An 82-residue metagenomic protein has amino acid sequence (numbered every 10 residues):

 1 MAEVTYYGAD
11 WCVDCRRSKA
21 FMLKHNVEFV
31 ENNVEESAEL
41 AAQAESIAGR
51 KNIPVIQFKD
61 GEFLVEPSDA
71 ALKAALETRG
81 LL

Functional and structural regions predicted by a protein language model:
M1-H25: Local sequence-structure signature of Cys/Sec-based thiol-disulfide redox active-site neighborhoods
E3-T5, E28-V30, D60-E62: Short active-site oxyanion
V13, E39, A71: Short alpha-helical
V27-A41: Thiol-based oxidoreductase modules, predominantly thioredoxin-like and allied folds used for disulfide exchange
A41-I47, A75-R79: Short amphipathic alpha-helix with an adjacent loop that forms part of the alpha/beta core around
I47-I56: Structural micro-motif
K59-L82: Non-catalytic, surface beta->alpha helical segment in thiol-disulfide oxidoreductase systems
